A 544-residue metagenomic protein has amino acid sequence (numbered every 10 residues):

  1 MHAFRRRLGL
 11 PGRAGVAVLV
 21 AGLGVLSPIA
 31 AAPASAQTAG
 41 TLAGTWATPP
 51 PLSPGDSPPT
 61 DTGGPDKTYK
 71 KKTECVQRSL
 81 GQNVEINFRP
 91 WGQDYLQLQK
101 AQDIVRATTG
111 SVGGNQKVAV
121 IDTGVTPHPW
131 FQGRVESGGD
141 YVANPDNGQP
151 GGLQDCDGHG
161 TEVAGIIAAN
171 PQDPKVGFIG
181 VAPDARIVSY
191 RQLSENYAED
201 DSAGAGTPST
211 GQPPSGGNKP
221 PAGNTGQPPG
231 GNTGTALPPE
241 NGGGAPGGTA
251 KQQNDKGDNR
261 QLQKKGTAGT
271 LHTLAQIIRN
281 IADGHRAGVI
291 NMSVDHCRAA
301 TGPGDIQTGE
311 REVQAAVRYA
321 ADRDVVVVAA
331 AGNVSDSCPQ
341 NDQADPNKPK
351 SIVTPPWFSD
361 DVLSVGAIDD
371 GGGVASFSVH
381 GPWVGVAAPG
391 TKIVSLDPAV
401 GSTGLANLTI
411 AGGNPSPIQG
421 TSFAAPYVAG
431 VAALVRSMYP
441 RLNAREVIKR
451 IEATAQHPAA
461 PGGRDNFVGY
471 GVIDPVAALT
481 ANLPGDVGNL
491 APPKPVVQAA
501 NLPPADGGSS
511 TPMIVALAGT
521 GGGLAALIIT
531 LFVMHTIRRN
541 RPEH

Functional and structural regions predicted by a protein language model:
M1-T38, L517-T536: Secretory targeting and sorting signals
A31-N115, P129-W130: Protease zymogen maturation seam
Q102-S137, Q149-T270, G288, D361 (+2 more regions): Subtilisin-like serine protease catalytic core
R106, A168-Q172, Q192-E195, R279-R286 (+10 more regions): Sec-exported extracytoplasmic/periplasmic mature domains
T123-P127, Y141-A143, Q172-D173, L193-Y197 (+6 more regions): Solvent-exposed loop/turn segments at secondary-structure junctions within structured extracellular/periplasmic domains
Y197-T354, S416-Q419, F423: Substrate-binding/access-modulating region of protease and related hydrolase catalytic domains
V353-S437: Extracellular S/T/G-rich loop segment that most often corresponds to the catalytic His/Ser-adjacent loop
Y439-P542: C-terminal subdomain of the subtilisin-like protease fold in secreted/lumenal serine endopeptidases
